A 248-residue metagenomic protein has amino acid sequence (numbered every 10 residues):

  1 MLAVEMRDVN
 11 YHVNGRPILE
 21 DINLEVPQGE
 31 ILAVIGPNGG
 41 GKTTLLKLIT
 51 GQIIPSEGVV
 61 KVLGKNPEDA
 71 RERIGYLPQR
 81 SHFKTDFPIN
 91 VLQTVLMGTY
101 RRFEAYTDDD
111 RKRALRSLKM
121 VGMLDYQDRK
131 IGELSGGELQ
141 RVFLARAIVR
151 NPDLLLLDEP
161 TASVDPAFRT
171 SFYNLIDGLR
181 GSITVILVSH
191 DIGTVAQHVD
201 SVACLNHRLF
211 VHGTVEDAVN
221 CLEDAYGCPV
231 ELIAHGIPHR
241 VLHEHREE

Functional and structural regions predicted by a protein language model:
V4, I18-D21: Conserved structural motif at the start of ABC-family nucleotide-binding domains
T50: Helix-to-loop junction immediately C-terminal to a conserved catalytic motif
G58-A70: Conserved ABC transporter NBD signature motif
D108-Y126: Conserved ABC ATPase "signature" region
K130-L134, E138: Conserved ABC ATPase signature
L155-E159: Catalytic Walker B motif of ABC-type/P-loop ATPase nucleotide-binding domains
V219-E248: ABC ATPase nucleotide-binding domains
